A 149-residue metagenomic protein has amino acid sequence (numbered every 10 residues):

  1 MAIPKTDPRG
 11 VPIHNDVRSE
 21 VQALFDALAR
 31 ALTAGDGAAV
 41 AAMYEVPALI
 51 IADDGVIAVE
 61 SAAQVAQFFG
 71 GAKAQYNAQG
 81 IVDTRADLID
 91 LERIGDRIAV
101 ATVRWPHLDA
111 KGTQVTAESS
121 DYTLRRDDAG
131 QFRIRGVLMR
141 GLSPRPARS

Functional and structural regions predicted by a protein language model:
M1-V46, R145-S149: Short, low-complexity N-terminal intrinsically disordered segments enriched in polar/charged residues
A2-P4, Q114-S149: Short beta-strand edge/turn micro-motifs at domain boundaries
F25-L28, L32, Y44, V65-A72 (+2 more regions): Hydrophobic alpha-helical core bundles mediating ligand binding, dimerization, or RNAP-core interactions
G37-I89, R97: A solvent-exposed, acidic/Ser-Thr-rich amphipathic alpha-helical stretch
E60, A101-T102, R135: Beta-strand residues in well-ordered beta-sheet regions across diverse protein folds
A86-L91, R104-H107, S119-R126: Hydrophobic/aromatic beta-strand elements that line small-molecule binding cavities or substrate pockets in beta-rich
H107-V115: Short, cysteine-centered beta-strand-loop-beta hairpins and adjacent loop/turn segments enriched in charged/polar
